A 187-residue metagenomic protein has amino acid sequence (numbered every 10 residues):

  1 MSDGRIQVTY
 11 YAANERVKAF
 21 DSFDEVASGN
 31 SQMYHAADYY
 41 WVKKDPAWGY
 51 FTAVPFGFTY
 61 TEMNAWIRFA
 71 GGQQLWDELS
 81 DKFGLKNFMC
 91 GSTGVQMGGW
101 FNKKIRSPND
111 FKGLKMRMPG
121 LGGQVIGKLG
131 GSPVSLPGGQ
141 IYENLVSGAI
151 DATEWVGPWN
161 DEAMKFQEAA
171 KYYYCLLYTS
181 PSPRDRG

Functional and structural regions predicted by a protein language model:
M1-M97, D151-A152, V156-P158, F166-L177: Short, glycine-/small- and polar/acidic-enriched structural segments that line small-molecule recognition paths
Q32, N102-C175: Ligand-binding pocket segment of bilobal, Venus flytrap-like solute-binding proteins
G98-G99, M116, R184: Well-ordered beta-strand positions enriched in small/hydrophobic/aromatic, beta-favoring residues
Y178-D185: Conserved small/polar residues in nucleotide/adenosyl-binding loops
